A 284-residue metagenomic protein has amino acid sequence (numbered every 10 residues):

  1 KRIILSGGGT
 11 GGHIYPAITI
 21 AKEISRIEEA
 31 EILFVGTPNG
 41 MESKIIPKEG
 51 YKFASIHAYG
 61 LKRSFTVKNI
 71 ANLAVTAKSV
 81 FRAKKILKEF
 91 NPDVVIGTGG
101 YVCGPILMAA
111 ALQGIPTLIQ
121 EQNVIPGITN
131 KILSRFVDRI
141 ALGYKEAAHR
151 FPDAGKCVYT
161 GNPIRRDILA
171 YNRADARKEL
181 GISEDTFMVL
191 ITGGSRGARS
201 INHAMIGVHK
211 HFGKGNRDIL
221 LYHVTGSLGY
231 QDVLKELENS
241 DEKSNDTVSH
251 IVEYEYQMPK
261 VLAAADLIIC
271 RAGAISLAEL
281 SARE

Functional and structural regions predicted by a protein language model:
R2, E31, M41, K52 (+1 more regions): Active-site-proximal region of nucleotide-activated glycan assembly enzymes, centered on histidine/acidic-rich loops
R2-G7, A30-V75, S227-G229: Conserved nucleotide-sugar phosphate-binding/catalytic loop shared by glycosyltransferases and other
H13-I24: Short amphipathic alpha-helix
G40, I45, R173-K178, I182-C270: Donor-nucleotide binding loops and adjacent catalytic segments primarily of GT-B fold Leloir glycosyltransferases
E42, T76, A83, T129-N130 (+3 more regions): Acidic, amphipathic alpha-helical patches
R63-V94: An amphipathic, basic-hydrophobic alpha-helix
R82-V95, C103-L118, K131-F136: Glycosyltransferases and closely related glycan-assembly transferases that use nucleotide-activated donors
G97-T98, M258-E284: A donor-sugar binding/catalytic signature common to diverse glycosyltransferases and related nucleotide-sugar
